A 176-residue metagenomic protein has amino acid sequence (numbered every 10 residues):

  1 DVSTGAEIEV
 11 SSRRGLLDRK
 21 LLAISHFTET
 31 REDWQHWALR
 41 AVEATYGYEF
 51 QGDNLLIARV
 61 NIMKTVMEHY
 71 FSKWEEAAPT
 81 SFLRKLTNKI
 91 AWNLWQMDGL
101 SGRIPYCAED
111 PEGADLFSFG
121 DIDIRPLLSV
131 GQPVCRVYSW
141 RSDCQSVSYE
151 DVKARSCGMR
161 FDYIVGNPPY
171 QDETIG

Functional and structural regions predicted by a protein language model:
D1-G176: SAM-dependent methyltransferase catalytic region
